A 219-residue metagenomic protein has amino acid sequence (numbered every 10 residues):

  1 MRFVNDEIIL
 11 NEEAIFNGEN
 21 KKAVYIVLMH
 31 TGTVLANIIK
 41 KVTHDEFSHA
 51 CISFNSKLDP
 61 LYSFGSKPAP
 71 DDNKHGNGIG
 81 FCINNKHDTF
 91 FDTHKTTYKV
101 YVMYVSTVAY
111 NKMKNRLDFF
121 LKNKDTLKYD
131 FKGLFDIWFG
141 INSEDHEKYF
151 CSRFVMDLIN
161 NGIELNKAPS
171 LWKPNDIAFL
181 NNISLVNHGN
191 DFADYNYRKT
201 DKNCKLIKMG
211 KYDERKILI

Functional and structural regions predicted by a protein language model:
M1-I219: Cysteine-nucleophile amide-bond enzymes
